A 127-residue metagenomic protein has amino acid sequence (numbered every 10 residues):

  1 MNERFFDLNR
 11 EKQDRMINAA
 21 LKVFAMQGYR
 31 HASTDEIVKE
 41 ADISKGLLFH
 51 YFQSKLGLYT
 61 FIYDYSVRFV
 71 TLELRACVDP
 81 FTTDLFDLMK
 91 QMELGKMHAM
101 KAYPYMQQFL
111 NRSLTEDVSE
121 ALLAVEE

Functional and structural regions predicted by a protein language model:
M1-R10: N-terminal intrinsically disordered/low-complexity leader segments
R15, V23-G57, F61: Helix-turn-helix
M26-R30, F81, Y103: Short coil/turn segments at alpha/beta junctions that flank glycine-rich nucleotide-binding fingerprints
S54-G57, D84, Y105: Residue-level recognition of oxygen-bearing side chains
F61, A76-A102: Hydrophobic alpha-helical connector segments
D64-F69: Short, basic, alpha-helical segments at the C-terminal edge of helix-turn-helix-like DNA-binding modules
M92-E127: Short secondary-structure transition hinges
